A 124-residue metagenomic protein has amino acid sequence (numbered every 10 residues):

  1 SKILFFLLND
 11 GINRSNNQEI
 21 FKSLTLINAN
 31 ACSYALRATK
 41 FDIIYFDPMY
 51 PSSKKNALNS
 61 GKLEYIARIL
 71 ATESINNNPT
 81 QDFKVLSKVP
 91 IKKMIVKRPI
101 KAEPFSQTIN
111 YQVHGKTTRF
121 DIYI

Functional and structural regions predicted by a protein language model:
S1-I43: S-adenosyl-L-methionine
L7, G11, I69, V85: Residues that form generic nucleotide/phosphate-binding pockets
L8, N56, F105-T108: A short acidic (Asp/Glu
N16-Q18, T72-N78, L86-K88: Intrinsically disordered, low-complexity coil segments
A35, S52, A102: Glycine-rich nucleotide phosphate-binding loop and flanking beta-alpha elements of Rossmann-like dinucleotide-binding
Y45-F46, V96: Redox-cofactor binding/interface segments in oxidoreductases and associated redox assembly factors
P48-D82: Mobile active-site "lid"/loop adjacent to the S-adenosyl-L-methionine
N78-I124: Conserved Class I SAM-dependent methyltransferase catalytic core
